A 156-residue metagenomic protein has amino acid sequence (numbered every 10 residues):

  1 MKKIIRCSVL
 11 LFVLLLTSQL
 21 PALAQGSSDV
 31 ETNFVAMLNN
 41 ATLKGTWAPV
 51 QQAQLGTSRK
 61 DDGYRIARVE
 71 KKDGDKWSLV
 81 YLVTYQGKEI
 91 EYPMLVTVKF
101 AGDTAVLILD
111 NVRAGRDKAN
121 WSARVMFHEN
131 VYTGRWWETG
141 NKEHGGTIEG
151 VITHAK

Functional and structural regions predicted by a protein language model:
M1-R6: Positively charged n-region of N-terminal signal peptides that target proteins for export
S8-Q19: Bacterial N-terminal signal peptides
Q19-P21, V131: Short, intrinsically disordered, low-complexity terminal segments
A22-G26: Boundary at the C-terminal end of the N-terminal hydrophobic targeting segment
S28-E31, M37-K156: Central antiparallel beta-sheet cores of small beta-barrel/beta-sandwich binding domains
